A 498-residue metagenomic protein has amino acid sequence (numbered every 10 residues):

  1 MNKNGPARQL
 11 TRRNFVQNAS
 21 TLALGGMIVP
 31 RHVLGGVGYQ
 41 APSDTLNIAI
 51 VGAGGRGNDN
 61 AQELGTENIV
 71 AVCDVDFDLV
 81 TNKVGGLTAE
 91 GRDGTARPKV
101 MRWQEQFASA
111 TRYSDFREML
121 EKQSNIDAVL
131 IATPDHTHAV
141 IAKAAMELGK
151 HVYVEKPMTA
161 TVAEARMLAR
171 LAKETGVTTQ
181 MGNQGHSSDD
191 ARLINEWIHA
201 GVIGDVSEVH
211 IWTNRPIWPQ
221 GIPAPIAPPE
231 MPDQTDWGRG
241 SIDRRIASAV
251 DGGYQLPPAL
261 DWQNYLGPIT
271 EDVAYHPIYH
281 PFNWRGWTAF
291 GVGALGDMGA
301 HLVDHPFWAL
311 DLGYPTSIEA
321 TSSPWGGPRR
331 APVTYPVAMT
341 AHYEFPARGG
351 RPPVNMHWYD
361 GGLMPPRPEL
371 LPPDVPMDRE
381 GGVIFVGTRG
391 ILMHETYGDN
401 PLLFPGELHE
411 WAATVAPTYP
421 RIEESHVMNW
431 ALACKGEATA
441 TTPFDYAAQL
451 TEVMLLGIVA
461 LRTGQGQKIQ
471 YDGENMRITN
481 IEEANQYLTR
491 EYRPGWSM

Functional and structural regions predicted by a protein language model:
N2-K150, R166-T178: N-terminal glycine-/serine-/threonine-rich beta1-alpha1-beta2 phosphate-ribose binding loop of Rossmann-like
G35, G52, R56-N60, T175 (+10 more regions): Predominantly a Rossmann-like dinucleotide-binding segment in NAD(P)-dependent oxidoreductases
Y39, D59-N60, G65-T66, C73-V80 (+5 more regions): Glycine-enriched catalytic-core subsegment of oxygenase/oxidase enzymes
Y113, A132-T137, M158-A160, A165 (+4 more regions): Short, solvent-exposed turn/loop segments enriched in Gly/Ser/Thr/Pro and often Arg
I131, V152-E155, T179-N183, P443: Short catalytic-loop micro-motif centered on adjacent basic/acidic residues
G149-T161: ADP-ribose/adenylate-binding Rossmann-like module
K156, G201, E437: Conserved G/P- and acidic residue-centered "switch" motifs that form tight phosphate/ATP-binding loops in soluble
